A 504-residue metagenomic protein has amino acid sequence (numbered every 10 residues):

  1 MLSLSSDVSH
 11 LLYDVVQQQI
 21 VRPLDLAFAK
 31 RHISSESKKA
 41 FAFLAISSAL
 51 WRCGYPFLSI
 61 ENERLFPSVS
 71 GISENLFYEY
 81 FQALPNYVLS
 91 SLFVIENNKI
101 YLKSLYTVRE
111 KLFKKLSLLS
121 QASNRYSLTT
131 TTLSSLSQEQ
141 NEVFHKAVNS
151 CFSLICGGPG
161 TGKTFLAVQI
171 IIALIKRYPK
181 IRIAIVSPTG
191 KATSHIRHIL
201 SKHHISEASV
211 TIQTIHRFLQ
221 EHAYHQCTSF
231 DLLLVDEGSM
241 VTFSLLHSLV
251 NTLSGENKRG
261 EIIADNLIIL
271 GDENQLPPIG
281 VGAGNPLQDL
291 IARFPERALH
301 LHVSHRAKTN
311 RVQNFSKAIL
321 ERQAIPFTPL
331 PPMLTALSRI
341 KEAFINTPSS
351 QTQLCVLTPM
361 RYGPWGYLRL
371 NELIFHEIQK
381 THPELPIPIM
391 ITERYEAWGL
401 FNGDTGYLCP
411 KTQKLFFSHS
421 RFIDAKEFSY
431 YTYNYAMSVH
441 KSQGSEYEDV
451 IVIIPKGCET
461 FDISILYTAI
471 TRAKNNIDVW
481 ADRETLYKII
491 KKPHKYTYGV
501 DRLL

Functional and structural regions predicted by a protein language model:
M1-L504: Conserved ATP-binding/catalytic motifs of P-loop helicase motor domains
